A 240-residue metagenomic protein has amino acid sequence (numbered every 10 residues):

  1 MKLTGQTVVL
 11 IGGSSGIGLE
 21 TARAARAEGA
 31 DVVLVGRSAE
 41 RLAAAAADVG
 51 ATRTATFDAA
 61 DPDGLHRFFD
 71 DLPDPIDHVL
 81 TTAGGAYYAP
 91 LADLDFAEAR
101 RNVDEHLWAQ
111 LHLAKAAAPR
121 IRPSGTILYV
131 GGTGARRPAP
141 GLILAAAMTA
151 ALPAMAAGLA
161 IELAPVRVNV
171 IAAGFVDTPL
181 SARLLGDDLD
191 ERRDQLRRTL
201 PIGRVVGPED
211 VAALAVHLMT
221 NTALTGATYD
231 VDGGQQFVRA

Functional and structural regions predicted by a protein language model:
S14-S15: Conserved glycine-rich cofactor-binding loop
D48-D63: Rossmann-fold cofactor-recognition segment
P90-L91, E98-V103, R192, L196: Substrate-binding pocket helix/loop in short-chain dehydrogenase/reductase
N102-V103, H112, S124-A164, F175-V176: Catalytic loop of short-chain dehydrogenase/reductase
P153, E162-D177, L224-V231: Conserved Rossmann-fold SDR core element
V176-T199, V238-A240: A glycine/serine/threonine-rich, flexible loop-to-helix segment that serves as the NAD(P) cofactor-binding "lid"
R204-V231, Q236: C-terminal substrate-recognition "lid" of short-chain dehydrogenase/reductases
